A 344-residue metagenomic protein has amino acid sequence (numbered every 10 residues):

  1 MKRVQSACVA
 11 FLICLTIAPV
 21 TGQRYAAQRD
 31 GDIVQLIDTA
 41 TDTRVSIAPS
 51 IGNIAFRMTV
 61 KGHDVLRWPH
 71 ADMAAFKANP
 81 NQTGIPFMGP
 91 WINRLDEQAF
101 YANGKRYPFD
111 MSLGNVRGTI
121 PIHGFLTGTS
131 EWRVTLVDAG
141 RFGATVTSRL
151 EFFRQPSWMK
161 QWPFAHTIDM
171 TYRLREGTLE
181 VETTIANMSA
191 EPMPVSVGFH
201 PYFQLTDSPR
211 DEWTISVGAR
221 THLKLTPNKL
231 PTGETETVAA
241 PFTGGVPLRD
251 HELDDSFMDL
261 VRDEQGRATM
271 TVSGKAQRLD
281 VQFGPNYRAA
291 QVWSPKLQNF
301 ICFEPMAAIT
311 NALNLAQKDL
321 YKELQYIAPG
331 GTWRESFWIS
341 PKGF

Functional and structural regions predicted by a protein language model:
M1-C8: Bacterial N-terminal signal peptides that target proteins for export
C8-T16: Bacterial N-terminal signal peptides
G22-G114, E264-Y287, G331-K342: Beta-strand-rich N-terminal accessory domains
Q23-R29, N103-K105, D110-E176: Extended, loop-rich substrate-binding clefts of extracytoplasmic carbohydrate-active enzymes
L36-D38, A48-P49, M58, L150-T206: Acidic, contiguous internal or C-terminal segments within carbohydrate-active enzymes that form a structured patch used
A40, G118-V137, T214, T243 (+1 more regions): Acidic/His-leaning functional-site neighborhoods
Y107-P108, G114, P192-P194, Y202-G284: Active-site/ligand-binding surface loops and adjacent short beta/alpha elements that line catalytic pockets across
R149-Q155, M306-A308, S340: Generic short beta-strand segments
